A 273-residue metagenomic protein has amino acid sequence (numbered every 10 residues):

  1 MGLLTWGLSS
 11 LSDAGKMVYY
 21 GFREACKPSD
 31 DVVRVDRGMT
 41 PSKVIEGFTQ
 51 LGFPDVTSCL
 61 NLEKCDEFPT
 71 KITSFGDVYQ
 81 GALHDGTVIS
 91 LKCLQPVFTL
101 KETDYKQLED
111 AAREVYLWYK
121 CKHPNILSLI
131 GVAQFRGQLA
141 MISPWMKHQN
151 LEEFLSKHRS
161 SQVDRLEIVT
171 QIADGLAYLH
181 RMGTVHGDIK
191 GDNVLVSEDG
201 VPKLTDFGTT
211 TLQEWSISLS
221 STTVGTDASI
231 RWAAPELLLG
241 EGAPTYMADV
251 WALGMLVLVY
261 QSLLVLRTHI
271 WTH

Functional and structural regions predicted by a protein language model:
V18-E63: Juxta-kinase regulatory segment immediately upstream of eukaryotic protein kinase catalytic domains
S128-G137: Short beta-strand micro-motifs within the conserved protein kinase catalytic domain, predominantly in the N-lobe
R136-P144, E152: A conserved loop-to-beta-strand element in the N-lobe of protein kinase catalytic cores that borders the ATP-binding
I168-V169: Activation segment signature within eukaryotic-like protein kinase domains
H180-S197: Catalytic-loop of the protein kinase fold
S197-R231: Activation segment/activation loop of eukaryotic-type protein kinase catalytic domains
D249: Conserved catalytic-loop aspartate of Hanks-type protein kinases
